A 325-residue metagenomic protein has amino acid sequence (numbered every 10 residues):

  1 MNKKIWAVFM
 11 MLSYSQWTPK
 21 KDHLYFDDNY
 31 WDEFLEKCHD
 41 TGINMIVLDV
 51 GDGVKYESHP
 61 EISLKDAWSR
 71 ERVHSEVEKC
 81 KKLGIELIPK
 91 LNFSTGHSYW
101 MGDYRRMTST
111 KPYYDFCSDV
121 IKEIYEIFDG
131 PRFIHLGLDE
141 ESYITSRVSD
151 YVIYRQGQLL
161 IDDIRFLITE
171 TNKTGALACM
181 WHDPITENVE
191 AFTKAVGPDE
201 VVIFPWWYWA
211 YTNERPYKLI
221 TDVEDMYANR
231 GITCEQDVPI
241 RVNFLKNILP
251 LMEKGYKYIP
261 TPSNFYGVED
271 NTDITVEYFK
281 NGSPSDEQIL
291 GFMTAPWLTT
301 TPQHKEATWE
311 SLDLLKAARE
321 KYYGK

Functional and structural regions predicted by a protein language model:
M1-D32, T41, R105-T110, N172 (+4 more regions): N-terminal hydrophobic targeting/anchoring segments and the immediately downstream early-domain regions of hydrolases
M1-K3, I127-F128, K194-P198, L251-E253 (+1 more regions): Extracellular/periplasmic catalytic domains that process cell-envelope and extracellular macromolecules
K4-V8, N44-I46, I134, E200-V202 (+2 more regions): Hydrophobic beta-strand segments of well-ordered beta-sheets in folded domains
F9-V202, W207: Aromatic-lined carbohydrate-binding surfaces of glycoside hydrolases
F34, Y217-P239: Charged, glycine/proline-rich intrinsically disordered loops and linkers
R105, A178-Y227, G267-P284: Substrate-binding cleft/loops of secretory-pathway carbohydrate-active enzymes
D119-I121, I185-F192, P239-L249, T275-Y278: Alpha-helical scaffolding within the catalytic cores of extracellular/periplasmic polymer-degrading hydrolases
N247, K254-K325: Substrate-binding cleft of secreted/luminal carbohydrate-active enzymes
